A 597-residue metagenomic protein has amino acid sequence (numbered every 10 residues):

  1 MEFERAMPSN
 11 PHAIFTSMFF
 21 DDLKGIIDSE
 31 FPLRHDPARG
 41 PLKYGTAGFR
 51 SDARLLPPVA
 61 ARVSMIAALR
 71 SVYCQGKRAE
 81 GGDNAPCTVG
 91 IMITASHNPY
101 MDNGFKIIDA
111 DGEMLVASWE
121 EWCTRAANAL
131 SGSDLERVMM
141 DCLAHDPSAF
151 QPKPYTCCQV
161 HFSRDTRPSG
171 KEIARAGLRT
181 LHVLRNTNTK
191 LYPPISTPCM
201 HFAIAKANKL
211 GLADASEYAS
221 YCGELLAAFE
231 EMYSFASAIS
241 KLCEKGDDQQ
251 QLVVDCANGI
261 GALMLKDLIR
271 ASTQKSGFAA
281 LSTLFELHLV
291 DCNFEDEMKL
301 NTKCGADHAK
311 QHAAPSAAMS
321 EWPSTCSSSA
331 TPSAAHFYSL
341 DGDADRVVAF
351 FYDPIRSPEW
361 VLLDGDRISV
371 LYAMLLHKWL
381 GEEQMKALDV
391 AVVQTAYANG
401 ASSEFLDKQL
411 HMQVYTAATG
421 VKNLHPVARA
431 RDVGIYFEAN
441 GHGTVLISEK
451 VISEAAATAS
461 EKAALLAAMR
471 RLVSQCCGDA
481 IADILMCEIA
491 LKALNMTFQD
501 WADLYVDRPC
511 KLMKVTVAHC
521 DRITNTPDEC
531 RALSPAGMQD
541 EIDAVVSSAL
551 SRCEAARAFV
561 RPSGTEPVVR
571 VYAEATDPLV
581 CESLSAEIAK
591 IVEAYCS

Functional and structural regions predicted by a protein language model:
E2-L115, A129, S148-S216, S402-E404 (+2 more regions): Ferredoxin-reductase
R50, R54-A61, I66, C123-T124 (+4 more regions): Phosphate-binding chemistry for phosphorylated carbohydrates and sugar-nucleotides
T88, C158-V160, Q250, V390 (+1 more regions): Nucleotide donor/acceptor-binding cores
G90-I93, N98, V433-F437, A558-P562: Zn-dependent metallopeptidase/amidohydrolase metal-coordination segment
A110-M114, T166, P354-R356, D521 (+1 more regions): A generic structural motif
E121-R137, L512: Compact, glycine/acidic-enriched structural inserts
C476, A490-S597: Catalytic-core signal marking the mid-to-C-terminal active-site face
